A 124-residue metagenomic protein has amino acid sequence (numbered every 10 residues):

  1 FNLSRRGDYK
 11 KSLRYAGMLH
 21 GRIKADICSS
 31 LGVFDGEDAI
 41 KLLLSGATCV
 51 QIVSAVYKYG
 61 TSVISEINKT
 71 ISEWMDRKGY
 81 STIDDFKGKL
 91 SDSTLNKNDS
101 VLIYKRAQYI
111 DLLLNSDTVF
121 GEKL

Functional and structural regions predicted by a protein language model:
F1-A25, Y59: Glycine/Thr-rich beta-alpha phosphate-binding loop at enzyme active sites
F1-R5, L43, Y57-Y80: C-terminal helical cap(s) of enzyme catalytic domains, especially alpha/beta-barrels
S4-D8, C28-G32, V53-V56, D99: Glycine- and other small-residue-rich loops at beta-strand/loop junctions that grip anionic moieties
G17, K69-L124: Extended, intrinsically disordered, low-complexity segments
M18-D26, V33-V50, T94: Catalytic cores of alpha/beta
F34-D35, Y57-K58, L90: Positions that flank functional sites
D38-E66, I110-L113: Glycine-rich phosphate-binding active-site loops on the catalytic face of alpha/beta enzymes
